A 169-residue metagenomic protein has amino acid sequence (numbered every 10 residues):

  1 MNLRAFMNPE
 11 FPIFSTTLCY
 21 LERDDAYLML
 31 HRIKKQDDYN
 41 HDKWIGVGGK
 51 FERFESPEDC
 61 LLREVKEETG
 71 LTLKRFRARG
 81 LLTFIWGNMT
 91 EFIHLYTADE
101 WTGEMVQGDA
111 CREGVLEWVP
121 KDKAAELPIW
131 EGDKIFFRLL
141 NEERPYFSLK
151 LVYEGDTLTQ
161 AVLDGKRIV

Functional and structural regions predicted by a protein language model:
R4-L28, K50: Conserved N-terminal beta-strand and adjoining loop/helix that marks the start of the Nudix/MutT-like hydrolase domain
F6-M7, R79-I85: Short, solvent-exposed loop/turn elements at beta->coil junctions and helix N-caps that rim active or binding pockets
S15-T17, D25, E91-H94, G114 (+2 more regions): Change "...and in nucleic-acid phosphodiester-cleaving endonucleases..." to "...and in nucleic-acid processing enzymes
D24-A26, K35-Q36, E52, D99-E104 (+1 more regions): Short, charged/polar surface micro-motifs in flexible loops or helix N-caps
D37-D42: A conserved beta-turn-beta hairpin within the catalytic core of GNAT-like acetyltransferases that forms part
F51-K74, I85-L139, V162-V169: Unchanged
E142-V169: Charged phosphate-binding loop/patch that engages nucleotide di/tri-phosphates or the phosphate backbone of nucleic
